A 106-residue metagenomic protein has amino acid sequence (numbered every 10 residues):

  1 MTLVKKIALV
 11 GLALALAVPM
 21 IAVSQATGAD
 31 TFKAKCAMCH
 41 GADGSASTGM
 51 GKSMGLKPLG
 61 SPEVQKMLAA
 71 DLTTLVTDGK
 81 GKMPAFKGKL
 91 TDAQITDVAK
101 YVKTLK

Functional and structural regions predicted by a protein language model:
M1-Q25, T104-K106: Post-cleavage N-terminal segment of exported redox proteins
A15-T31, S47, P62, M67 (+1 more regions): Electrostatic cytochrome c docking/interface patches
A29-L56, D78-K82, T104-K106: Periplasmic/extracellular electron-transfer cofactor-ligation site, primarily the c-type cytochrome heme-c attachment
K57-A70, F86-Q94: Electron-transfer interface patches adjacent to heme c in soluble/periplasmic c-type cytochromes and di-/multiheme
L75-V76, G88-K106: C-terminal capping alpha-helices of c-type cytochrome domains
